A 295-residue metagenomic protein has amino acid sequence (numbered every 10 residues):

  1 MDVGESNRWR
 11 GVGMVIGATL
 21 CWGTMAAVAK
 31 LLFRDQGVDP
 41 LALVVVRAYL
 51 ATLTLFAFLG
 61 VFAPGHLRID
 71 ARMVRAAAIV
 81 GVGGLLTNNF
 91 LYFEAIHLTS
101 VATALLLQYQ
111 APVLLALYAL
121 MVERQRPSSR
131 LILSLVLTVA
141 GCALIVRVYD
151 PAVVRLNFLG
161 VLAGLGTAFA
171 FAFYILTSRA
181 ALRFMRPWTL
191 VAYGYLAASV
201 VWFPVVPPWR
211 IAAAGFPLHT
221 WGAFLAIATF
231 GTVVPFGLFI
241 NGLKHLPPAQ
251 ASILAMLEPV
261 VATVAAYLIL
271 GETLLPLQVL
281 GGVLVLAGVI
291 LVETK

Functional and structural regions predicted by a protein language model:
M1-V45, V153-A180, V200-V201: Glycine-/small-residue-enriched transmembrane alpha-helix faces in small-molecule transporters and effluxers
R10-A18, V46, G65-L91, L159-T167 (+2 more regions): Loop-to-transmembrane-helix transition segments
C21-A26, F56-A102, Q108, L144 (+1 more regions): Specific transmembrane alpha-helical segments of multi-pass solute transporters/efflux pumps, especially DMT/EamA
A27-D39, H97, V146-F158, V206-F224 (+2 more regions): Membrane-interface helix termini and inter-helical loops of multi-pass transporters
L32, L43, R47, A95 (+10 more regions): Hydrophobic/aromatic residues within transmembrane alpha-helices of multi-pass small-molecule transporters
Q36-T87, L114, Y118, F169-T177 (+3 more regions): Transmembrane alpha-helices of multi-pass small-molecule transport proteins
V45-V46, L85, N89, T103-Q110 (+2 more regions): Helix-helix packing/entry segments at the starts of transmembrane helices
L55, L117-Y118, P127-Y149, W202 (+3 more regions): Hydrophobic transmembrane alpha-helices of multi-pass small-molecule transport proteins
